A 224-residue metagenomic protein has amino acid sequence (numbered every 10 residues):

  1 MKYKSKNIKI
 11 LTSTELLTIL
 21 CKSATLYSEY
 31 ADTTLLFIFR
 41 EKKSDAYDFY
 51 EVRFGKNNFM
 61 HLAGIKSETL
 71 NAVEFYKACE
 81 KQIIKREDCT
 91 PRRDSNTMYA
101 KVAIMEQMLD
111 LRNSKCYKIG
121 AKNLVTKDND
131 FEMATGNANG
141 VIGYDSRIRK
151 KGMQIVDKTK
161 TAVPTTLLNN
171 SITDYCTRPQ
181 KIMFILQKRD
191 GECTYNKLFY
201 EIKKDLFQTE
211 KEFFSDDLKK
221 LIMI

Functional and structural regions predicted by a protein language model:
M1-M133, Q187-I224: An acidic, glycine-rich, mixed-charge low-complexity segment common to nucleic-acid enzymes
A138-K204: Compact beta-sheet-dominated globular domain cores
